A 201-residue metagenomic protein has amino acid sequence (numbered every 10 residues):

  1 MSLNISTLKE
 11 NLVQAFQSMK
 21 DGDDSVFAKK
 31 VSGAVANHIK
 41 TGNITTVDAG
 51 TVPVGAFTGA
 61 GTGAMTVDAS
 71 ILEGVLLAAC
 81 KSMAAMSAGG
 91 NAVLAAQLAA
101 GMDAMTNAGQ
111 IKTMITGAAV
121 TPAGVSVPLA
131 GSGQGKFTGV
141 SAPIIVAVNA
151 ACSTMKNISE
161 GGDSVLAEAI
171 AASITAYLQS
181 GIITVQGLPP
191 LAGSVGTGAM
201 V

Functional and structural regions predicted by a protein language model:
M1-V201: Extracellular "spike/adhesin" assembly and maturation modules and analogous cytosolic coiled-coil scaffolds
